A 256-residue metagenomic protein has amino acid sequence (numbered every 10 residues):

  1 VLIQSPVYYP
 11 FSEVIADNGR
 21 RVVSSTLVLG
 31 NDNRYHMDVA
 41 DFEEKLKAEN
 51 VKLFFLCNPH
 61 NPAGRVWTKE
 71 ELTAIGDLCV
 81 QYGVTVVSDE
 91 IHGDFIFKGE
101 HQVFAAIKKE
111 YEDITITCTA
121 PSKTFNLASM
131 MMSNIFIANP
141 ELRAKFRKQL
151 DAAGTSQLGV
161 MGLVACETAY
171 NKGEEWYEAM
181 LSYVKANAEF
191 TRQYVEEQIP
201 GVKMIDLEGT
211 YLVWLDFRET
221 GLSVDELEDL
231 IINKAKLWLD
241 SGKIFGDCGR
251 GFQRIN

Functional and structural regions predicted by a protein language model:
V1-I15: Conserved PLP-anchoring active-site segment centered on the Schiff-base-forming lysine
I3, S24, F55, V86-S88 (+1 more regions): Hydrophobic residues in well-ordered beta-strands that form the structural core
N18, E49, Q81-Y82, Y111 (+1 more regions): Helix C-cap/helix->beta junction micro-motif
R21, K52, G83-T85, I114-I116 (+1 more regions): Proline-centered loop/turn at the N-terminus of a beta-strand
L29-H101: Active-site phosphate-binding strand-loop segment of PLP-dependent enzymes
K108-K185, R192-E197: Conserved core segment of the aminotransferase class I/II
E167, Y183-R192, M204-F217, G249: Conserved glycine-rich beta-strand-loop-beta hairpin in the small C-terminal domain of fold type I
G201-K203, L215-R254: Conserved C-terminal alpha-helix-loop-beta "cap" of PLP-dependent enzymes that closes/shapes the active-site mouth
